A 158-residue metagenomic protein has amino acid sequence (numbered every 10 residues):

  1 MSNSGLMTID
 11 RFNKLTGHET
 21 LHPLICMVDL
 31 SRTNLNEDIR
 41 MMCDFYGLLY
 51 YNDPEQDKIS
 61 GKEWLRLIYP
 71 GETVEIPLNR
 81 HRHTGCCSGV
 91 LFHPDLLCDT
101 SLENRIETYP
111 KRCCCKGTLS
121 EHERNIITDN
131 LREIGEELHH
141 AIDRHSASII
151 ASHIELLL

Functional and structural regions predicted by a protein language model:
M1-L21: A short, N-terminal "cap"/entry segment at the start of jelly-roll beta-barrel domains of the cupin/DSBH fold
M1-S2, N13-K14, M41, T118-H122: C-terminal regulatory/effector modules of DNA-binding transcriptional regulators
L21-R112, E123, D143, A147: N-terminal regulatory/effector-sensing and dimerization cores that precede helix-turn-helix DNA-binding domains
L96, R112-C114, L119, I149-L157: Charge-rich, low-complexity amphipathic helices in intrinsically disordered tails/linkers adjacent to domains
E107-T118, L131-E136: A small-molecule sensor/coupling module
N125-L158: An amphipathic alpha-helical interaction segment
